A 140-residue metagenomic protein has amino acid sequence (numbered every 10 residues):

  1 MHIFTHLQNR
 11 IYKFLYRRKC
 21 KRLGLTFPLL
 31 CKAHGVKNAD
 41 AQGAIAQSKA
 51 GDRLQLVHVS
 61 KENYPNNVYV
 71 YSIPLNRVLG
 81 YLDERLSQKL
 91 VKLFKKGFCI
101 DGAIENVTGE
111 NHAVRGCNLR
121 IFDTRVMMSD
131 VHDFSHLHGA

Functional and structural regions predicted by a protein language model:
M1-A140: Conserved active-site motif detector
